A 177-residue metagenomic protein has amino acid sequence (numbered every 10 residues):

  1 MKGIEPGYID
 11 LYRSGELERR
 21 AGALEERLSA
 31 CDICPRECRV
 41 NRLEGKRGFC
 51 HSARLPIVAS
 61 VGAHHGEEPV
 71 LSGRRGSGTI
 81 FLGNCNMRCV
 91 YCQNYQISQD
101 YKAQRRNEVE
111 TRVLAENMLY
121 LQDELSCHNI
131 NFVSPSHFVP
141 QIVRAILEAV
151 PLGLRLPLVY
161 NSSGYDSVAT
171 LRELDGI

Functional and structural regions predicted by a protein language model:
M1-S77: Flexible, acidic/Gly-rich N-terminal and inter-domain linker regions that tether and position cofactor-handling modules
K46, C50-L174: Conserved Radical SAM active-site core
